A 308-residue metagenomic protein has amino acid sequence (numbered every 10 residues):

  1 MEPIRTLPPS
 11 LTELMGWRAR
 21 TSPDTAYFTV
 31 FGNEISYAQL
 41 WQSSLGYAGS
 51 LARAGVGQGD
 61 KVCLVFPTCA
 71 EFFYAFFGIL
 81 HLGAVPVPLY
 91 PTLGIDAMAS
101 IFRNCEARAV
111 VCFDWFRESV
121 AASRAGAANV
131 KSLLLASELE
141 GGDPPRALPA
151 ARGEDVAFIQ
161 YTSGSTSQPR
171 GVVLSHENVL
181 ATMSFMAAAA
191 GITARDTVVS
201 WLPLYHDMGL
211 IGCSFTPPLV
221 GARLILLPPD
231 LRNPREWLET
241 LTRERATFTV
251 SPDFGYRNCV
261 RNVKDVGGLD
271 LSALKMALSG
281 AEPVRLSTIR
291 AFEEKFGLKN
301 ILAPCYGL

Functional and structural regions predicted by a protein language model:
M1-P9, S137-V156: Flexible, low-complexity linker/hinge segments
R5-L7, D24-F77, G94-A99, A150 (+1 more regions): Conserved AMP-binding/adenylate-forming core of the ANL superfamily
E13-S36, A157-I159, T166: AMP-dependent adenylate-forming
R53-A54, H81-P149, D253: Structural core segment of the AMP-binding/adenylate-forming
F66, V87-S100, D114-R117, A222-L241: ATP-dependent adenylate-forming carboxylate-activation enzymes
D143-Y161, S167-Q168, V173, N178 (+2 more regions): Conserved pre-ATP/AMP-binding loop-to-beta segment of ANL
L180-T197, D207-T247, N262-K264: Conserved AMP-binding/adenylation subdomain of ANL enzymes
L238, A246-S251, V260-L308: Gly/Ser/Thr-rich phosphate-binding loop
